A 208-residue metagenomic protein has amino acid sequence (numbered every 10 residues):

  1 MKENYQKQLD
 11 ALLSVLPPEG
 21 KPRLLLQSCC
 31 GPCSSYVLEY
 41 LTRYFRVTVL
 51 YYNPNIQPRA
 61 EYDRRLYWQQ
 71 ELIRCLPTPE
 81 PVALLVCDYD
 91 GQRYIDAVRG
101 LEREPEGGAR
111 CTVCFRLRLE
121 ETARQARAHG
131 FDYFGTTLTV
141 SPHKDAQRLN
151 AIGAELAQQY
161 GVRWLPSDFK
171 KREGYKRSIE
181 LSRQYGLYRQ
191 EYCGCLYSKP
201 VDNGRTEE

Functional and structural regions predicted by a protein language model:
M1-Y36, L41-E208: Nucleotide-activated chemistry modules centered on ATP-dependent adenylation/adenylyltransferase
